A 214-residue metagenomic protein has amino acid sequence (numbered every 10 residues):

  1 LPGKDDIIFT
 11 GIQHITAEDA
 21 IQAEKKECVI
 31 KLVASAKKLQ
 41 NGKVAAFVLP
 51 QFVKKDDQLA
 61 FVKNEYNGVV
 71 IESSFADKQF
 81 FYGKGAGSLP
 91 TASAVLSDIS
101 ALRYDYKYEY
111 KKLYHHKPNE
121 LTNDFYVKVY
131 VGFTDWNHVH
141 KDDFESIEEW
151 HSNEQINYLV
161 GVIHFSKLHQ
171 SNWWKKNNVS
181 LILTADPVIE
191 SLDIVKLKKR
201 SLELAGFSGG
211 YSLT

Functional and structural regions predicted by a protein language model:
L1-F61, Y66-G68, G87: Substrate-binding/catalytic subdomain of NAD(P)-dependent oxidoreductase enzymes
L1-K4, F52, S73-F80, K112 (+3 more regions): Generic alpha-helix detector with strongest preference for long hydrophobic helices that associate with membranes
E24-E27, D77-A86, P90, E148-I156: Short secondary-structure transition/capping segments
A34-A36, F52, F75, G85 (+3 more regions): A broadly conserved detector of short glycine/acidic/proline-rich loop/turn motifs that flank catalytic sites and bind
A45-G132, T214: Catalytic, metal-anchored helix/loop core of enzyme active sites in primary metabolism
I99-T214: A conserved regulatory-domain signal marking ACT and ACT-like small-molecule sensing domains and adjacent regulatory
